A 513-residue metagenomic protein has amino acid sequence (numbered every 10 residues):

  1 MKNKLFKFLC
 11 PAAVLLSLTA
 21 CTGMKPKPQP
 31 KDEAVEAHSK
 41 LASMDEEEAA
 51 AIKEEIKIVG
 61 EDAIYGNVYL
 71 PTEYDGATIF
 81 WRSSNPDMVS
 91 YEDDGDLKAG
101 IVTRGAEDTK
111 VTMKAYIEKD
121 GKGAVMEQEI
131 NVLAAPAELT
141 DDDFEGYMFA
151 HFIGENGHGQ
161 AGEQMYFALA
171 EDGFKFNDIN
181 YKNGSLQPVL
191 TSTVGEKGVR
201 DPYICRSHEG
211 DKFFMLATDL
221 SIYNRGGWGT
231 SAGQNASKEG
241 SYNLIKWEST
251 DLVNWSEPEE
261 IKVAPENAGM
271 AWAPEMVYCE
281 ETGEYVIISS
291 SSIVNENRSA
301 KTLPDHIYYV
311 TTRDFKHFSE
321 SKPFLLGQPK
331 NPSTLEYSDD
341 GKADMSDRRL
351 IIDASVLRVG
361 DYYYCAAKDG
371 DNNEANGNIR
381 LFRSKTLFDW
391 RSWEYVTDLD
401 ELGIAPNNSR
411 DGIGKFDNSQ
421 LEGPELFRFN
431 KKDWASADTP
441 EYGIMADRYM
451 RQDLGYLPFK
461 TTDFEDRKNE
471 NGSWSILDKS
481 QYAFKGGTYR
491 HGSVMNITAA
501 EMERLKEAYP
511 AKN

Functional and structural regions predicted by a protein language model:
M1-C10: Bacterial N-terminal signal peptides that target proteins for export
S17-A20: C-terminal motif of bacterial Sec signal peptides marking the signal peptidase cleavage site
T22-K25: Bacterial signal peptide processing site
P28, D32-E36, L133-N513: Carbohydrate-active catalytic/glycan-binding domains of CAZyme proteins, especially the secreted or lumenal ectodomains
P30-L139: Beta-rich interaction/scaffold domains
